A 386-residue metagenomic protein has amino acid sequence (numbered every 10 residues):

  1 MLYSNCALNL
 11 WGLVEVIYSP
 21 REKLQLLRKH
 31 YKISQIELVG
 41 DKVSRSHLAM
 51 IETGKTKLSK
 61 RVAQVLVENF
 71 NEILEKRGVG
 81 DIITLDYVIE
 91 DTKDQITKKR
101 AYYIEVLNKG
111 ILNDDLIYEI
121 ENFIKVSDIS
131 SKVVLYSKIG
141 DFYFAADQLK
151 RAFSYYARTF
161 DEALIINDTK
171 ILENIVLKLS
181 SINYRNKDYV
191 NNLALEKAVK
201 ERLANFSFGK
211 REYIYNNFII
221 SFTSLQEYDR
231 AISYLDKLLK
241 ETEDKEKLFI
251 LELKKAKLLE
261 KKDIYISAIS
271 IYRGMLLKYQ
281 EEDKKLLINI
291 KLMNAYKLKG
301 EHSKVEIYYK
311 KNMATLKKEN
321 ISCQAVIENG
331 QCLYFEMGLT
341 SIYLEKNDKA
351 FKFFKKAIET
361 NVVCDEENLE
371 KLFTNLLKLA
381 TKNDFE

Functional and structural regions predicted by a protein language model:
L2-Y31: A short, Lys/Arg-rich alpha-helix, primarily the initiator
Y31-M50, F353: Short alpha-helical DNA-recognition segment
S59-I83: DNA major-groove recognition helix of helix-turn-helix/homeodomain DNA-binding modules
I96-K99, S130-V134, T169-L177, K210-Y215 (+4 more regions): Start-of-helix signal in alpha-solenoid helical-repeat scaffolds, especially tetratricopeptide repeats
A101, K138, I171, K178 (+9 more regions): "A position-specific structural signal for the A-helix of alpha-solenoid helical repeats
I104-E121, F144-R158, Y184-A198, T223-D236 (+3 more regions): Helix-turn-helix repeat elements of alpha-solenoid scaffolds
N122-D128, F160-D168, A198-F208, D236-K245 (+3 more regions): Solenoid-like repeat scaffolds
